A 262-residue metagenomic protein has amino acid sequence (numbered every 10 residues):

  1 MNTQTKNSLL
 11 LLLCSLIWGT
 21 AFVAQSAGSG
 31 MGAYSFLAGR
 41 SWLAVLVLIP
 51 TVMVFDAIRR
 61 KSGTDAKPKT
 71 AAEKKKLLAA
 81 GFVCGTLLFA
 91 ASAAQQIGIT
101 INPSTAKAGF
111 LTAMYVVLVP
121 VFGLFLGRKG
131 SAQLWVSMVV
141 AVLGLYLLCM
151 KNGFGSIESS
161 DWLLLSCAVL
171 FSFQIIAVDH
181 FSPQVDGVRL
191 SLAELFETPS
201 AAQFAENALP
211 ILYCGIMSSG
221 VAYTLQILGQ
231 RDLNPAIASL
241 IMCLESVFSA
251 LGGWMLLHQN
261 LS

Functional and structural regions predicted by a protein language model:
M1-G39, L48, T86, A90 (+2 more regions): Glycine-/small-residue-enriched transmembrane alpha-helix faces in small-molecule transporters and effluxers
T3-N7, S29-A38, T70-L78, W135 (+3 more regions): Juxtamembrane helix-entry segments on the extracytoplasmic side of multipass membrane proteins
S15, G39, A108-M114, V178-E194 (+1 more regions): Helix-helix packing/entry segments at the starts of transmembrane helices
T20-A21, I49, M53-L111, L145-L147 (+1 more regions): Specific transmembrane alpha-helical segments of multi-pass solute transporters/efflux pumps, especially DMT/EamA
G30-A90, V116-F122, L170-A177, S191-E197 (+1 more regions): Transmembrane alpha-helices of multi-pass small-molecule transport proteins
V45-L48, V119-P120, F125, G155-P199 (+3 more regions): Transmembrane alpha-helical segments that form core, pore/gating elements of small-molecule transporters/exporters
V47-V52, Y115-V136, V247-S262: C-terminal transmembrane-helix exit sites in multi-pass transporters
L48, G130-M150, C167-F171, C243 (+1 more regions): Hydrophobic transmembrane alpha-helices of multi-pass small-molecule transport proteins
